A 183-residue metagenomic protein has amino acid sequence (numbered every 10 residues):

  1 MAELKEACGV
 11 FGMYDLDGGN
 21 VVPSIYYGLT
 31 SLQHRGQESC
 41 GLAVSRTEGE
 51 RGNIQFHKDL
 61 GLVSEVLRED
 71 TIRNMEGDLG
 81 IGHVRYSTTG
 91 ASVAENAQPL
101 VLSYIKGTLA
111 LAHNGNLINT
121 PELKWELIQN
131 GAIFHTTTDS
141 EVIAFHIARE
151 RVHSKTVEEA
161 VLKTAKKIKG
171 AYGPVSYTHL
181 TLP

Functional and structural regions predicted by a protein language model:
M1-L180: Conserved short alpha-helical segments that host acidic/polar catalytic motifs at enzyme active sites
